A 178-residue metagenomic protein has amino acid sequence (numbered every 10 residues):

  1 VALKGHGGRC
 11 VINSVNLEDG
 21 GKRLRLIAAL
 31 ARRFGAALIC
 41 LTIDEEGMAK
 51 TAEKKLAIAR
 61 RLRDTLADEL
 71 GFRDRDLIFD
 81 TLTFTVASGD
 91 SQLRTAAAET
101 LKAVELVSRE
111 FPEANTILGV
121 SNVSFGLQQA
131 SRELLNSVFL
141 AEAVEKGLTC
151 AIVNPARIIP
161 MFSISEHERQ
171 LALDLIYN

Functional and structural regions predicted by a protein language model:
V1-R60: Active-site beta->alpha loop and helix N-cap motifs at the rims of alpha/beta catalytic domains
A2, F79, A143: Conserved, mostly hydrophobic/aromatic
L3, E53, V86-E99, L127-N136: Short glycine/threonine-rich loop-to-helix capping motif typified by GTGT followed within a few residues by an Asp-Pro
R9-I12, G35-I39, D76-D80, N115-I117 (+1 more regions): Structural preference for beta-strand elements that scaffold enzyme active sites
V15-E18, L41-E46, L82-F84, G89 (+2 more regions): Active-site beta-loop-alpha junctions enriched in small/polar residues
R23-A37, A59-R75, T100-E113, V138-E142: Structured alpha-helical segments in the cores of large, soluble enzyme domains
R23-I27, A31, E46, K54-R63 (+1 more regions): Conserved phosphate-handling catalytic cores of large alpha/beta enzymes
E105, F111, L118-N178: Active-site loops and adjacent core secondary-structure elements that bind or stabilize anionic groups
